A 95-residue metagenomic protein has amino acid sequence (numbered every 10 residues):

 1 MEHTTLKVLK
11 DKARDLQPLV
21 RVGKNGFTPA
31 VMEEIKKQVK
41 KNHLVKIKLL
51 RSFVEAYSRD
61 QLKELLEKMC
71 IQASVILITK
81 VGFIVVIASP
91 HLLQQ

Functional and structural regions predicted by a protein language model:
M1-Q95: Positively charged, polar, low-complexity stretches
